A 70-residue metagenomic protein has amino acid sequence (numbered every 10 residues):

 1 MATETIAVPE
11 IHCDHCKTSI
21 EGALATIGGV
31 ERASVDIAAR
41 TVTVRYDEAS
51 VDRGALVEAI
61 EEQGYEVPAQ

Functional and structural regions predicted by a protein language model:
M1-Q70: Flexible metal-binding regulatory segments at protein termini and peripheral loops
